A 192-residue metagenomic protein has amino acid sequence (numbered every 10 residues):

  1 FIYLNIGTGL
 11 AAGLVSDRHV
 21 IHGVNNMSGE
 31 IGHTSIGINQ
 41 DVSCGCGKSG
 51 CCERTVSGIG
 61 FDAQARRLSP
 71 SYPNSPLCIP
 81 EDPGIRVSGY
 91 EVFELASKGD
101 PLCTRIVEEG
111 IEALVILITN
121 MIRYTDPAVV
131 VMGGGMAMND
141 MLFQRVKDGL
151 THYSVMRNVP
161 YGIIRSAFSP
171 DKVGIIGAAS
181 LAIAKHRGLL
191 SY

Functional and structural regions predicted by a protein language model:
F1-T55: Glycine-rich phosphate-binding loop of actin/hexokinase-like ATP-binding domains
V20, I38, V42-S43, K48-Y192: ATP-binding/phosphotransfer module of carbohydrate and carboxylate kinases, centering on a glycine-rich
